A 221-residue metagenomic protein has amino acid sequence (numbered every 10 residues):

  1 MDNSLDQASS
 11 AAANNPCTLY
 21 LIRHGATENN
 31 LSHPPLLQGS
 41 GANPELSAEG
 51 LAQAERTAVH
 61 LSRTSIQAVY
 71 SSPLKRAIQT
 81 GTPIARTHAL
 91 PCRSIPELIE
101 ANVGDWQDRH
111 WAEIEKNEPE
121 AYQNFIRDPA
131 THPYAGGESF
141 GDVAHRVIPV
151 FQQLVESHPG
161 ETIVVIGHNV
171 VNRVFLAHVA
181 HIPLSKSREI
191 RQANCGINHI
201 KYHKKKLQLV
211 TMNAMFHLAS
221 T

Functional and structural regions predicted by a protein language model:
M1-T18, A101-E115, E156-E161, A177-T221: Acidic, low-complexity terminal tails and accessory targeting/binding regions of phosphate-metabolizing enzymes
D2-P16, E55-Q123: Phosphate-coordination/substrate-recognition cap region in phosphate-metabolizing enzymes
P16-G25, V165: Short, hydrophobic/glycine-enriched beta-strand segments
A26-I84, Y134-I148: Loop-to-helix element that buttresses phosphate recognition and phosphoryl-transfer chemistry
T27, V171-N172: Short active-site segment of divalent metal-dependent hydrolases/proteases that encodes the spacing between
P83, V174, H178: Active-site signature of alpha/beta-hydrolase-fold catalytic machinery across serine- and Asp/Cys-nucleophile hydrolases
R86-I148, E189, K201, Q208-T211: Phosphate-handling substructures
H168: Short basic (Lys/Arg) and small-residue
